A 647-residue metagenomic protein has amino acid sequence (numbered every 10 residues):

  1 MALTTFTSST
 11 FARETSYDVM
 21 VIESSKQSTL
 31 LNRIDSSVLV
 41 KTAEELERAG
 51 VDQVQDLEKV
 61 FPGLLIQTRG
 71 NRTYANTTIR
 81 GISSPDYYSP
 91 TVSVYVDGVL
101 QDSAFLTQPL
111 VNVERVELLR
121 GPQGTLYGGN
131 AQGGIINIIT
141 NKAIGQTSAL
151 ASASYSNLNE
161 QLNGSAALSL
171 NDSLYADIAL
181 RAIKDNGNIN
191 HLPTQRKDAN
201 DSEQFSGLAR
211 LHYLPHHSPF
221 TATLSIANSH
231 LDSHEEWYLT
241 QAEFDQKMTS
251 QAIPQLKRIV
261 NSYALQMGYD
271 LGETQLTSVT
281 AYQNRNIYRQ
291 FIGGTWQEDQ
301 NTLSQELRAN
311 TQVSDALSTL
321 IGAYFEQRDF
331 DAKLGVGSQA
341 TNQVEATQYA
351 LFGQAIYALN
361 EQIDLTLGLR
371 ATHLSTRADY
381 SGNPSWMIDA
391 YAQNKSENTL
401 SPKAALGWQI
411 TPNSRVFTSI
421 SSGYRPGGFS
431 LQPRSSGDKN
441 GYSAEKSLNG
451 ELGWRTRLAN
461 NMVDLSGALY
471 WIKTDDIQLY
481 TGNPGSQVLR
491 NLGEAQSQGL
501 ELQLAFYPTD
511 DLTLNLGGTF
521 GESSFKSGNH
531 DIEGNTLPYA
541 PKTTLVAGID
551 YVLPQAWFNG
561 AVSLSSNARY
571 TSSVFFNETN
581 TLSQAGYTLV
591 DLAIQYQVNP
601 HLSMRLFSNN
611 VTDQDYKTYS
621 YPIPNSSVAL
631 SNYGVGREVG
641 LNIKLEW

Functional and structural regions predicted by a protein language model:
V54-L57, N76-R80, Y95, R115-L118 (+2 more regions): N-terminal periplasmic accessory domains that precede and gate Gram-negative outer-membrane beta-barrel machines
Q55, K59-V99: Extracytoplasmic beta-strand/coil segments of soluble accessory domains associated with Gram-negative outer-membrane
V99-P122, G441: Short acidic/polar hinge/loop motifs at secondary-structure boundaries that mediate gating or recognition
S148-L150, S154-D185, T194-S233, N261 (+5 more regions): Transmembrane beta-barrel wall of Gram-negative outer-membrane proteins
R196, D201-T319, E326-R328, D464-S466: Outer-membrane beta-barrel domain signature, strongest for Gram-negative TonB-dependent receptors and also present
Q266-F291, Q409, R415-S421, S443-L500 (+4 more regions): Membrane-embedded beta-barrel scaffold of Gram-negative outer-membrane proteins
S318-T319, D364-L365, H373, S466 (+3 more regions): Gram-negative outer-membrane beta-barrel transporters
R569-N577, Q595-W647: C-terminal beta-signal and adjacent terminal beta-strands/loops of Gram-negative outer-membrane beta-barrel proteins
